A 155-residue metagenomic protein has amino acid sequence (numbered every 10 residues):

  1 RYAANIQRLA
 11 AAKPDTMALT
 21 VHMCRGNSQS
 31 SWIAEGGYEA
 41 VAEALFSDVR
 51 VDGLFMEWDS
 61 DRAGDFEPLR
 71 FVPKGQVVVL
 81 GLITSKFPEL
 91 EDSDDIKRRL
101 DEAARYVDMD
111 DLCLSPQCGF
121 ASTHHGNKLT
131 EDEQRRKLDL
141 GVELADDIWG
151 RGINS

Functional and structural regions predicted by a protein language model:
R1-S155: Domain-level signal for soluble alpha/beta catalytic cores
